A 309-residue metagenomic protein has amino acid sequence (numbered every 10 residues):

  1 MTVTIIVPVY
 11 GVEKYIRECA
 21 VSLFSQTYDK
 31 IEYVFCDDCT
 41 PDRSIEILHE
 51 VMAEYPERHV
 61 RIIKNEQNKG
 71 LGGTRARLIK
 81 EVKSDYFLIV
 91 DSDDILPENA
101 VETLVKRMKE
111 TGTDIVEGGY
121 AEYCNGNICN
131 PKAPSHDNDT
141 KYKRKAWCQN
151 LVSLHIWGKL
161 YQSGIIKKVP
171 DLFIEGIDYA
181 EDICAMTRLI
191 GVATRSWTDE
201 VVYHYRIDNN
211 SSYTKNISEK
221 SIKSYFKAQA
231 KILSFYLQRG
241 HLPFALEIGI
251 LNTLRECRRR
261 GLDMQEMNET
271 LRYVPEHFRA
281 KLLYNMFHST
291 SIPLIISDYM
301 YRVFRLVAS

Functional and structural regions predicted by a protein language model:
G11-S25: Short, well-formed alpha-helical segments that are part of the catalytic scaffolds of diverse glycosyltransferases
S22, D37-I47, Q67: A conserved acidic beta->alpha catalytic loop
R43, D94-R107: Acidic donor-binding/catalytic loop of UDP-sugar-dependent glycosyltransferases, especially processive GT2
N65-V82, T103: Glycine-rich, basic loop-to-helix element that forms the pyrophosphate-binding segment of sugar-nucleotide handling
F87: Short aromatic/hydrophobic "clamp" motif used to bind/position activated sugar donors
V101-N130: Conserved donor NDP-sugar-binding/catalytic core segment of glycosyltransferases
K143-E219, S224: Conserved nucleotide-sugar donor-binding catalytic segment
G261-S309: Membrane-interface aromatic/basic loop that binds lipid-linked glycans or pyrophosphate carriers, typified by
